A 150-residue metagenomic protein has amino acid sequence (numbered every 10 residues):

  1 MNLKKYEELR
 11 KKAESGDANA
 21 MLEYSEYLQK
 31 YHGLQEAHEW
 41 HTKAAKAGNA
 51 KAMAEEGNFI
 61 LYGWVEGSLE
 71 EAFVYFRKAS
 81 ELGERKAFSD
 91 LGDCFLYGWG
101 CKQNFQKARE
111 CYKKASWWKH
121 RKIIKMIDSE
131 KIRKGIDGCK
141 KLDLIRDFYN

Functional and structural regions predicted by a protein language model:
M1, S116-N150: Terminal, low-structured helical/coil segments at or just beyond the last alpha-helical repeat
M1-E8, K30-W40, V65-Y75, K102-C111 (+1 more regions): Structural signature of tandem alpha-helical TPR/SEL1-like repeats, specifically the intra-repeat loop/turn
Y6, R10, D17-E23, A54-E56 (+1 more regions): Alpha-helical tetratricopeptide repeat
L9-K12, L28, A44, A79 (+1 more regions): Hydrophobic side-chain positions on well-ordered alpha-helices, corresponding to helix-helix packing/interface faces
E14-D17, A47-A50, Y62-G63, E81-R85 (+3 more regions): Short helix-capping/linker turns of helical repeat alpha-solenoids
E23-Y31, E55-Y62, D90-Y97, D128-I132: Hydrophobic face of amphipathic alpha-helices that form TPR/SEL1-like repeat modules and related alpha-solenoid
E26, K43-K46, A50-E81, K86: Alpha-helical adaptor scaffolds
